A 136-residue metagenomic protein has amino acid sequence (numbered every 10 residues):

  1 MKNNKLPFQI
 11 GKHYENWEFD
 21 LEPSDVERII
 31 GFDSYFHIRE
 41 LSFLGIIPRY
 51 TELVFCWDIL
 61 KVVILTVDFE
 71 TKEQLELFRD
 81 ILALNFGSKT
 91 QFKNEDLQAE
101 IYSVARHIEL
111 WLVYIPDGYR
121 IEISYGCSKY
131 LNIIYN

Functional and structural regions predicted by a protein language model:
M1-G31, H37, L65-N136: Non-cytosolic coordination micro-motifs
R39-F43: N-terminal domain-start interaction segment
L44-G45, D117: Intrinsic-disorder/low-complexity loop/linker signature
I46-T51, A105-E109: Short, surface-exposed coil-to-beta transition loops
